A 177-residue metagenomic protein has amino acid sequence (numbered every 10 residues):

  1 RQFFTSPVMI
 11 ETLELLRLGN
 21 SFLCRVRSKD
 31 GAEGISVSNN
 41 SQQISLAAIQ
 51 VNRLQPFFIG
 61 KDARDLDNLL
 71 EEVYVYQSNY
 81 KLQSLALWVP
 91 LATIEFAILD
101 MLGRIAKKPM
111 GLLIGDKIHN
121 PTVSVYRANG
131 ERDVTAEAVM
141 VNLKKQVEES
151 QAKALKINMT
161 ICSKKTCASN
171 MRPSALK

Functional and structural regions predicted by a protein language model:
Q2-N40: Structured beta-strand/loop patches that form or line metal/cofactor-binding pockets in enzymes
F3, L16, D116-H119, V147-E148: Solvent-exposed alpha-helices and their adjacent loops that cap or buttress functional pockets in soluble metabolic
S6-M9, Q50, D65, L69 (+7 more regions): General structural feature for long, well-ordered alpha-helical segments within catalytic domains of soluble enzymes
T12, K29-I105: Metal- or metallocofactor-binding catalytic centers and their adjacent structured scaffolds across diverse enzyme
L18-N20, V37-I44, L91, Y126-D133: Glycine-rich phosphate/pyrophosphate-binding beta-alpha loops
E95-T135: Glycine-rich, aromatic-flanked loop segments that form ligand/cofactor-binding clefts across common enzyme folds
P121-K177: Metal-dependent enolase-superfamily TIM-barrel catalytic cores that perform enediolate-based chemistry
